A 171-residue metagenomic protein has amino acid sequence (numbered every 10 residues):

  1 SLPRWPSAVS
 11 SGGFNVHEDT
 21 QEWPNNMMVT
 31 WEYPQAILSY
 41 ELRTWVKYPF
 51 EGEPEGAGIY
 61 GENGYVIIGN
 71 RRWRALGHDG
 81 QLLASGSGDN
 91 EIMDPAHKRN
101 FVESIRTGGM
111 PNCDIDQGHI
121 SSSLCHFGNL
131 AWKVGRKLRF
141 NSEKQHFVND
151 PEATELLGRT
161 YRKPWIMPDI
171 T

Functional and structural regions predicted by a protein language model:
S1-T171: Contiguous beta-strand/loop segments that form the cofactor/metal-binding neighborhood of enzyme cores
